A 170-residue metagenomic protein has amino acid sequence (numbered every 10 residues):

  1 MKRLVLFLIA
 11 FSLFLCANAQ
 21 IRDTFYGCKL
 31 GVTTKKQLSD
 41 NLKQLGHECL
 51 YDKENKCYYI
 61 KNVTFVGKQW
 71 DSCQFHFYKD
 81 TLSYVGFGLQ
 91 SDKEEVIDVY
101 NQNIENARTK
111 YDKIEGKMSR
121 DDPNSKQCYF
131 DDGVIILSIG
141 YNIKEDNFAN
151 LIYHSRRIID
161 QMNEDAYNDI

Functional and structural regions predicted by a protein language model:
L4-L15: Sec-dependent N-terminal signal peptides
C16, K79-Y84: Short amphipathic alpha-helical segments, especially helix-boundary/capping motifs
Q20-C57, Y84-I170: Non-cytosolic coordination micro-motifs
Y59-Y78: Compositionally biased P/S/T/G-rich terminal and signal peptide-adjacent segments that lie outside catalytic cores
